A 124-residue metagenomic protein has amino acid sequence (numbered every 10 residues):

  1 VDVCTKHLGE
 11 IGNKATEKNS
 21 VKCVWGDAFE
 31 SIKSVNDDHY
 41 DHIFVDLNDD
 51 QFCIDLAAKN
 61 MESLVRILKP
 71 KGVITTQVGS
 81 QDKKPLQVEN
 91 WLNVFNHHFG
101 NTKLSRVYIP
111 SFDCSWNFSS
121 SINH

Functional and structural regions predicted by a protein language model:
V1-T75, G79-L92, N96, C114: The AdoMet/dcAdoMet-binding core of the Class I SAM-like
F29-E30, K103-V107: Glycine-rich, charged/polar anion/phosphate-binding loops that engage phosphate groups from diverse ligands
G79-S80, R106-I109: Acidic carboxylate-rich catalytic motifs and surrounding loops in phosphoryl-/glycosyl-chemistry enzymes
W91-S105, I122-N123: A SAM-dependent methyltransferase catalytic signature shared across enzymes that methylate proteins
H98, P110-H124: Core SAM-dependent methyltransferase catalytic element
